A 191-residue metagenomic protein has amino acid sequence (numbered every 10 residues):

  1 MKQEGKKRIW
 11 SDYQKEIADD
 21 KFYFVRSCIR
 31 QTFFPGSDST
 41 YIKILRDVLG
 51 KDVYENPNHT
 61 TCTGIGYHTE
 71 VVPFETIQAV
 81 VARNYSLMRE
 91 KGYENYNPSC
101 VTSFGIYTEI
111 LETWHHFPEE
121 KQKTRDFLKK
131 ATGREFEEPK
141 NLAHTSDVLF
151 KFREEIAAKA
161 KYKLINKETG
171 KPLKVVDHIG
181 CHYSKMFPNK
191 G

Functional and structural regions predicted by a protein language model:
M1-G191: Iron-sulfur cluster-binding electron-transfer modules in prokaryotic oxidoreductases
